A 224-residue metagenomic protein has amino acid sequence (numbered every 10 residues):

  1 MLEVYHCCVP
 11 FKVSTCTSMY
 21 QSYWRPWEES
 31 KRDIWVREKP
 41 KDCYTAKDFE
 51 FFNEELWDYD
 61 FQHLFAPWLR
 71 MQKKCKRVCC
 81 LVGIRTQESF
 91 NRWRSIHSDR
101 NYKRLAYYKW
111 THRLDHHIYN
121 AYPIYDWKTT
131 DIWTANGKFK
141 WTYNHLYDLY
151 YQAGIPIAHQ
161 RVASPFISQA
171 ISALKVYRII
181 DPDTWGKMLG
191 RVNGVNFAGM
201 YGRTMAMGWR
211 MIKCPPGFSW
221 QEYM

Functional and structural regions predicted by a protein language model:
M1-W127, D131: ATP-dependent adenylation/nucleotidyltransferase module used to activate substrates
M19-Y20, S95, W133-N136, A158 (+1 more regions): Surface-exposed beta-strand edges and their flanking turn/coil or helix-capping segments
W27-S30, E38, D60, M71 (+5 more regions): Enriched - but not universal
W127-T130, T134, P182, G186: A structural signal for well-ordered alpha-helical segments within the folded catalytic domains of diverse enzymes
K138-F139, N144, D148-M224: ATP/NTP-dependent adenylation/nucleotidyl-transfer catalytic domains that generate, transfer, or process NMP-activated
